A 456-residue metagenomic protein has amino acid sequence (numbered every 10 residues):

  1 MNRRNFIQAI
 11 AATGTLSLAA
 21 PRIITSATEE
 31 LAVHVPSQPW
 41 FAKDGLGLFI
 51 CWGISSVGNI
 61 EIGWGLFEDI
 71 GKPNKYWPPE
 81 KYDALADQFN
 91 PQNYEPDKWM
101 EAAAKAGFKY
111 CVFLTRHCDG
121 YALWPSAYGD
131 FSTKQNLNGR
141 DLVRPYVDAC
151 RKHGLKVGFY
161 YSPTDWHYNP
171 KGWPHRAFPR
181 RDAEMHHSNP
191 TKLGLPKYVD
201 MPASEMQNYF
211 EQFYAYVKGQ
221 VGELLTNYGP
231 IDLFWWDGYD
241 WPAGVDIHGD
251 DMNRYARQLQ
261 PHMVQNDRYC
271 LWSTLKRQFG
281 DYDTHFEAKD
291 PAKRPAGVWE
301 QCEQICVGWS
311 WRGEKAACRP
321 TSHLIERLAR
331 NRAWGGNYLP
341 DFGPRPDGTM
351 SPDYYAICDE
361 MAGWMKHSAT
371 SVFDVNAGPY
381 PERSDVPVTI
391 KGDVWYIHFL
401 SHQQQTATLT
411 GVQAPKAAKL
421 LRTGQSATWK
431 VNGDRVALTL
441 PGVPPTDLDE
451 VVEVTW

Functional and structural regions predicted by a protein language model:
M1-G14: N-terminal secretory signal peptides and thylakoid transit peptides that target proteins across membranes
Q8-A11, I24-W456: Mature catalytic domains of secreted/periplasmic carbohydrate-active enzymes
L18-R22: C-terminal segment of classical bacterial N-terminal signal peptides
